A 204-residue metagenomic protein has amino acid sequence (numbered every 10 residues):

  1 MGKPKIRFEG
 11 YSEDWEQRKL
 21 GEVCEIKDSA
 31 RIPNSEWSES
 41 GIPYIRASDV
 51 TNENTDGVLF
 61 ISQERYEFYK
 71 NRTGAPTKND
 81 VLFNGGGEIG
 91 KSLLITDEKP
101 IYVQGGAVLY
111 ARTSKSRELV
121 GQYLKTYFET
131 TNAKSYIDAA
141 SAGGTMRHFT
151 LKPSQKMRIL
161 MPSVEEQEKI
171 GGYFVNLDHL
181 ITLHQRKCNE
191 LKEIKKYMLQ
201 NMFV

Functional and structural regions predicted by a protein language model:
M1-E13, R186-V204: Short amphipathic coiled-coil heptad-repeat segments
R7-S29: Non-catalytic DNA-recognition/assembly elements of restriction-modification systems
G21-M161: DNA target-recognition domains and sequence-specific DNA-contacting regions of bacterial/archaeal
G171-V175, H179: Acidic/polar-enriched heptad-repeat coiled-coil alpha-helices, especially the parallel dimerization/signal-relay stalks
